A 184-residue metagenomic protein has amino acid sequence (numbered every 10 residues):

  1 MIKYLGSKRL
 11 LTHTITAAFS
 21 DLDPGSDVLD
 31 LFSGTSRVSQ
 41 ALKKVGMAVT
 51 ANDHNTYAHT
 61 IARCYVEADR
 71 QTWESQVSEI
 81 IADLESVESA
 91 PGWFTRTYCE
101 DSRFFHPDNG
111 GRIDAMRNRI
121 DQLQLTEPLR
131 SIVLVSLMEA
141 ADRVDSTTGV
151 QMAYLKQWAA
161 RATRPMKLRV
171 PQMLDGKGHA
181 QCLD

Functional and structural regions predicted by a protein language model:
M1-V45, H59-I61, A68: S-adenosyl-L-methionine
S7-L11, D108, A162, C182: Soluble or luminal CAZymes and related metallo-dependent hydrolases
P24, M47, G178-A180: Hydrophobic/aromatic side chains embedded in well-ordered alpha-helices
L29, T50-N52, Q181: Hydrophobic/aromatic beta-strand patches that form the interior of the parallel beta-sheet core in alpha/beta enzyme
A48-T50, H54-D175: Class I S-adenosyl-L-methionine-dependent methyltransferase module
T72, G178-D184: Conserved SAM-binding strand-loop segment of SAM-dependent methyltransferases
